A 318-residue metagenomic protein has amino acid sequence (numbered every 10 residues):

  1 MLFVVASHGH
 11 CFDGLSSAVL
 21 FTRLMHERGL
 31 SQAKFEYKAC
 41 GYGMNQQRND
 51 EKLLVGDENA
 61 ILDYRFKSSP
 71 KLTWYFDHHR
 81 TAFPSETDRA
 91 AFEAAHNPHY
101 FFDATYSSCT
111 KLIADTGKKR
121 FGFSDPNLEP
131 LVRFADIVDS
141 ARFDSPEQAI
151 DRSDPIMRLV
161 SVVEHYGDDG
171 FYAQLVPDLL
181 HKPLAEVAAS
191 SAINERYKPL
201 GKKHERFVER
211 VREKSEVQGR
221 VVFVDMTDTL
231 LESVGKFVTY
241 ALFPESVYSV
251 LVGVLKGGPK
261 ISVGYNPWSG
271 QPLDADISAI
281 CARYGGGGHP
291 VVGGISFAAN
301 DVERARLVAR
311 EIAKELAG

Functional and structural regions predicted by a protein language model:
M1-D151, P199, S215-Q218, M226-T227 (+3 more regions): Replace "Mg2+/Mn2+-dependent" with "divalent metal-dependent
S140-S233: Glycine-rich, Lys/Arg-enriched anion-binding loops that position phosphate/diphosphate groups for phosphoryl
